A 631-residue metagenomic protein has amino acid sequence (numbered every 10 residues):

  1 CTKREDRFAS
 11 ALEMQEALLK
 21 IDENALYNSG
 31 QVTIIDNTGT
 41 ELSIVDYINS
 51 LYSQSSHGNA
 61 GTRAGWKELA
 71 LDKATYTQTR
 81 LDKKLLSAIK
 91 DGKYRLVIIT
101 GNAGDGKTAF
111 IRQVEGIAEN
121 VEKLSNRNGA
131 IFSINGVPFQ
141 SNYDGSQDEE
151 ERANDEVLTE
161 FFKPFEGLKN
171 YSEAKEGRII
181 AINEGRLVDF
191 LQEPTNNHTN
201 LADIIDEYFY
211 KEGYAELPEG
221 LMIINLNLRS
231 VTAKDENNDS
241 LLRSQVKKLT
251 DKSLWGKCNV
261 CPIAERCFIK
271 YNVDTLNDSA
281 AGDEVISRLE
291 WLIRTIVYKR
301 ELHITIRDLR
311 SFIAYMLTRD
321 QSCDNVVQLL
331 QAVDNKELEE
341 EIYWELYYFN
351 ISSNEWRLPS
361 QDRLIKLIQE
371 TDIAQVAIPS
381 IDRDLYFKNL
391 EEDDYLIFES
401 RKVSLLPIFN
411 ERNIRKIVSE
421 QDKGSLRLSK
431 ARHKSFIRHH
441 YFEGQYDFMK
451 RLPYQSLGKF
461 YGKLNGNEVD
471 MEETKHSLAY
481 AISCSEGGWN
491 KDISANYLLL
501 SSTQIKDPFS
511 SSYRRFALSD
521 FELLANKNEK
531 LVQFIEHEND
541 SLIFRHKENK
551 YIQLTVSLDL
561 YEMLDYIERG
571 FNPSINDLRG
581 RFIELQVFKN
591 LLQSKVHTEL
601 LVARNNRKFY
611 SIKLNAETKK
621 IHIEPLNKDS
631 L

Functional and structural regions predicted by a protein language model:
C1-Y27: C-terminal lobe helix-coil module of Hanks-type protein kinase domains
L26-D36: Regulatory extensions appended to serine/threonine kinase catalytic cores
S56-L86: N-terminal pre-Walker A segment at the start of P-loop NTPase domains
Y94-F110: Walker A/P-loop nucleotide-binding motif
S133-I179: Conserved nucleotide-sensing/catalytic segment adjacent to the nucleotide-binding pocket in NTP-handling enzymes
Y208-P262: Conserved small helical "lid"/interfacial subdomain of P-loop NTPases
V246-D507: Extended alpha-helical coiled-coil/bundle linker/stalk regions that scaffold oligomerization and domain organization
S404-L631: Long C-terminal appendages of very large multidomain proteins
